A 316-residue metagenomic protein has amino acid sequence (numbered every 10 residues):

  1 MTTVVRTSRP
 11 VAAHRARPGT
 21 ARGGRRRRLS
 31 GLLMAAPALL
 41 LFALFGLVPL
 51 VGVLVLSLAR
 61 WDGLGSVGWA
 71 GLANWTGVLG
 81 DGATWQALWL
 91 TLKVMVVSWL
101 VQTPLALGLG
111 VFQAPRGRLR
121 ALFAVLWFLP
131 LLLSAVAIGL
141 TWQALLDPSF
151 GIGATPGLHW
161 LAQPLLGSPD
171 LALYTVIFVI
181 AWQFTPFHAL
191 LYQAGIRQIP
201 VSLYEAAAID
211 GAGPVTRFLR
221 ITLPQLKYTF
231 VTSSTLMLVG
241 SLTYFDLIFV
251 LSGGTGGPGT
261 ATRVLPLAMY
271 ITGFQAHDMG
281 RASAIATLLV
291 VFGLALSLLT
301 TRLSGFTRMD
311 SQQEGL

Functional and structural regions predicted by a protein language model:
M1-P18, E314-L316: Short, intrinsically disordered terminal tails adjacent to the first/last structured region
G19-G23, R27: Cytosolic juxtamembrane amphipathic/interface segments immediately preceding and feeding into a transmembrane helix
R27-L316: A structural signal for multi-pass alpha-helical bundles of membrane permease subunits that mediate small-molecule
